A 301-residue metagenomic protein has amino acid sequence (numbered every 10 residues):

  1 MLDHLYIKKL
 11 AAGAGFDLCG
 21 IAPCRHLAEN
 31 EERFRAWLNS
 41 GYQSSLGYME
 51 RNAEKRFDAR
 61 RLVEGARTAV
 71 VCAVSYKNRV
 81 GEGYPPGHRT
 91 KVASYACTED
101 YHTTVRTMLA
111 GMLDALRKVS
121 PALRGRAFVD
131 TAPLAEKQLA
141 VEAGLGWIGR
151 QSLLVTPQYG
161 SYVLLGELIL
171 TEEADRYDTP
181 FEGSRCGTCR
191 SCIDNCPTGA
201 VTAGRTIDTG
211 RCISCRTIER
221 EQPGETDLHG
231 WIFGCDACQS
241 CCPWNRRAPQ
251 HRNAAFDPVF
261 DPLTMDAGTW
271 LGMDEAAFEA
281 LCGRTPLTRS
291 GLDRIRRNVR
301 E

Functional and structural regions predicted by a protein language model:
M1-R185: Auxiliary alpha/beta "docking" domains used to position bulky ligands
H26, S191-S214, L228-A255: Iron-sulfur cluster-binding cysteine motifs and their immediate structural context in ferredoxin-like electron-transfer
V155-P180, T206-G224, E275-E279: Short, charged low-complexity linear segments at domain edges
Y177-G187, G224-C235: Immediate flanking context of iron-sulfur cluster ligation sites
R220-F233, T264-T288: Short Fe-S-cluster ligation motifs
R246, R252-T269: Extended alpha-helical surfaces
A280, T288-E301: Long, compositionally biased charged/polar accessory segments in the mid-to-C-terminal portions of proteins
